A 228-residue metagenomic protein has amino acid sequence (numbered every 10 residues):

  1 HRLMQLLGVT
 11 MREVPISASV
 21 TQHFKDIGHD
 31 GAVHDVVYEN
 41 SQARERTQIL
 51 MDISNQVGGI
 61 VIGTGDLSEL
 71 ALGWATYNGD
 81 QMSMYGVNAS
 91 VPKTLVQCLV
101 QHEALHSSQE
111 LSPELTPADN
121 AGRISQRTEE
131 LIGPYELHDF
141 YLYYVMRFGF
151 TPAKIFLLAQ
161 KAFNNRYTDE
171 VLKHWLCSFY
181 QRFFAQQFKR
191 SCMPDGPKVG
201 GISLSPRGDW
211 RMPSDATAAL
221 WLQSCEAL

Functional and structural regions predicted by a protein language model:
H1-L228: ATP/NTP-dependent adenylation/nucleotidyl-transfer catalytic domains that generate, transfer, or process NMP-activated
